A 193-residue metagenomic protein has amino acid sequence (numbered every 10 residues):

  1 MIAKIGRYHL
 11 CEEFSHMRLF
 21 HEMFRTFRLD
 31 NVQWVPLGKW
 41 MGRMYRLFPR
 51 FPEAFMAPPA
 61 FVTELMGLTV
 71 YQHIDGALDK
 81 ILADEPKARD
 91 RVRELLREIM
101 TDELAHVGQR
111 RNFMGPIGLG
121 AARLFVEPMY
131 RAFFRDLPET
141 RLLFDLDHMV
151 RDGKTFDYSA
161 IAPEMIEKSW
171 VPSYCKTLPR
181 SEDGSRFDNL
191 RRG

Functional and structural regions predicted by a protein language model:
M1-G193: Non-heme di-metal
